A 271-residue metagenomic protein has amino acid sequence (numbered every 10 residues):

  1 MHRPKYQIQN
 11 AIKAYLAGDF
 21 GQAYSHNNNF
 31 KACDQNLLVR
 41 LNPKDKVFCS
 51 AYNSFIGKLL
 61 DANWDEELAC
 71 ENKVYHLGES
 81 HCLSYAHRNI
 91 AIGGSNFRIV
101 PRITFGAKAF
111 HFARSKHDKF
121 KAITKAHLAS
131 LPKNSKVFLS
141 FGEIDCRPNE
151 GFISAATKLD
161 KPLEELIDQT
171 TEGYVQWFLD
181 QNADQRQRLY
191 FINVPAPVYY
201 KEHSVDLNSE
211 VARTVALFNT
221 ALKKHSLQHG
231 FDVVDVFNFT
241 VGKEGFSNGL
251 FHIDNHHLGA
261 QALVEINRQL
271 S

Functional and structural regions predicted by a protein language model:
M1-I92: N-terminal secretory targeting modules
V74-Q169: Conserved SGNH/GDSL esterase-like catalytic core that processes O-acyl groups on lipids and polysaccharides
S115-A126, D160-F178, V211-A221, A260 (+1 more regions): Well-ordered, non-membrane alpha-helical segments in soluble/globular domains
G142-I144, L179-A212: Active-site segments of SGNH/GDSL-like serine hydrolases that catalyze O-acetyl group transfer/hydrolysis on lipids
P148-L163, Y199-L207, S247-F251: Surface-exposed, active-site-proximal loop segments in enzymatic domains
Y190-P195, G230-N248: Acidic carboxylate-rich catalytic motifs and surrounding loops in phosphoryl-/glycosyl-chemistry enzymes
Y199-V236: Substrate-gating cap/lid alpha-helix
D232, G249-S271: Histidine-centered active-site loop/cap adjacent to the catalytic His in serine esterases/O-acetyl transfer systems
